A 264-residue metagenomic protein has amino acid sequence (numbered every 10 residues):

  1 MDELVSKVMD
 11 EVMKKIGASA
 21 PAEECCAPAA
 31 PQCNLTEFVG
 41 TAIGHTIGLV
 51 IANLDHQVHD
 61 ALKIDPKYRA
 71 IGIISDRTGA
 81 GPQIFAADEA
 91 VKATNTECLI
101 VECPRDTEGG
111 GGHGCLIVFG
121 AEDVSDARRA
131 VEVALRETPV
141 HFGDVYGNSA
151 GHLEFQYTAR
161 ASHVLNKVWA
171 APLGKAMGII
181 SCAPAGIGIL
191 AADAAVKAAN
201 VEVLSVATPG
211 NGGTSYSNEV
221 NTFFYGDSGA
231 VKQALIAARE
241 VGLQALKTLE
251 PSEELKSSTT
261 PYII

Functional and structural regions predicted by a protein language model:
D2-G17, C25-G79, E102-G114, A121-E122 (+1 more regions): A structural signal for small-residue-enriched, beta-sheet-centric alpha/beta enzyme cores and oligomeric scaffold folds
Q83-V91: N-terminal low-complexity, intrinsically disordered segments
K92-A93, D123: A glycine- and small-aliphatic-rich helix-loop capping segment at beta-alpha/alpha-beta transitions that lines
A93, E137-V140, A198: Conserved, well-folded catalytic cores of nucleic-acid-processing and energy-transducing macromolecular machines
A93-V101: Long, hydrophobic/aromatic-enriched structural stretches that serve as scaffold segments
R128-E137, A234-V241: Short amphipathic alpha-helices in soluble, non-transmembrane regions that often serve as interface/regulatory elements
